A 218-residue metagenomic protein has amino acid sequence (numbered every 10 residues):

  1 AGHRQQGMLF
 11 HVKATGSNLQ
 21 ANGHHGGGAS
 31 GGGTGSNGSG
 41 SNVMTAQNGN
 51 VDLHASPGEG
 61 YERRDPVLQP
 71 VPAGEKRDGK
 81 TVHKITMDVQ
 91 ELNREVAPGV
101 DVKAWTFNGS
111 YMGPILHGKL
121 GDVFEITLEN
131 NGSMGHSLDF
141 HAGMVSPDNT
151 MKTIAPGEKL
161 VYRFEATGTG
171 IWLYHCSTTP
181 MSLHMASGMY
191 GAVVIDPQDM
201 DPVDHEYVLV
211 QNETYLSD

Functional and structural regions predicted by a protein language model:
A1-N48, G132-D204: Extracellular/periplasmic metallocenter environments
N18-I85: N-terminal pre-domain segments of enzymes
P57, E206-D218: Acidic-aromatic/histidine active-site loop/patch
G79-K80, K119-G121, P156-K159: Solvent-exposed, conformationally flexible loop/turn segments
V82-Q90, H205-Q211: Short amphipathic
H83, F124, M134-L138: Short beta-strand/loop motifs in extracellular/secreted proteins, especially within beta-sandwich accessory domains
Q90-L92, E129-S133: Short solvent-exposed strand-capping/beta-turn motif centered on an Asx-Ser/Thr pair
L92-L120, Y215-D218: N-terminal edge beta-strand
